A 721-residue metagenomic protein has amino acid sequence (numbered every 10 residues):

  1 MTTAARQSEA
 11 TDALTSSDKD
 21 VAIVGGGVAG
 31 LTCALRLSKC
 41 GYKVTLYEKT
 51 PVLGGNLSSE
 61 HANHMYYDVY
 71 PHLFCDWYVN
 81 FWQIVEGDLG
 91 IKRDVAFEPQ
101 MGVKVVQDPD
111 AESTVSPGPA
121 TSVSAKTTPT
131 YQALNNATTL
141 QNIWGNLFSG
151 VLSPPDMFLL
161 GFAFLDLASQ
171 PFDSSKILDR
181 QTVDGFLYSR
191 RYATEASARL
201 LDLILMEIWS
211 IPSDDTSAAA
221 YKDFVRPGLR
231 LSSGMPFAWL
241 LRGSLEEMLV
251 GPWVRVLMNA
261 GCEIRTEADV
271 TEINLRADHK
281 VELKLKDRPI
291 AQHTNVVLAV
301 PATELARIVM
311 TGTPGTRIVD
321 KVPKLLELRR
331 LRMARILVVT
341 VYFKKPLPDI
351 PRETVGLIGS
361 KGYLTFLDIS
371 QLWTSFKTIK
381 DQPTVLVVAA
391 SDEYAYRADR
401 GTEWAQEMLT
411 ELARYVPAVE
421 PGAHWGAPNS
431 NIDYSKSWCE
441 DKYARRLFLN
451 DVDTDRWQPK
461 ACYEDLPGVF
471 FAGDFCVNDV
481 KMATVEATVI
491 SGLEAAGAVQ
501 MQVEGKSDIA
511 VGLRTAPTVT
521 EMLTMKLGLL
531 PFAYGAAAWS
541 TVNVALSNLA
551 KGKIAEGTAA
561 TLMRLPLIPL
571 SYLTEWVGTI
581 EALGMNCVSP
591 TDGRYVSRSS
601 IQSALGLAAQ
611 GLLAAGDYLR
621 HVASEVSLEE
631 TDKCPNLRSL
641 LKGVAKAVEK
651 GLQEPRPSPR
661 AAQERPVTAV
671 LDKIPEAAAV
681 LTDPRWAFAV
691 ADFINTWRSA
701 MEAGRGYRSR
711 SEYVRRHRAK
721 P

Functional and structural regions predicted by a protein language model:
T2-D18: A short, basic/flexible loop-to-alpha-helix module at the beginning of a structural domain
T3, P117-A120, Y342, D349-D617 (+3 more regions): Conserved flavin/dinucleotide-binding core of flavoenzymes
K19-T45: N-terminal Rossmann-like FAD-binding beta1-loop-alpha1 element of flavoenzymes
K39-E60: Glycine-rich FAD pyrophosphate-binding loop
C40, A268-Y396, E411, Y415: Mid-domain catalytic core of redox enzymes that form a hydrophobic substrate pocket/lid adjacent to a catalytic redox
H64-A96: Conserved FAD-binding subdomain of flavin-dependent enzymes
E86, K92-K222, I509-G512, S600 (+1 more regions): Mobile amphipathic helical/loop "lid" adjacent to a hydrophobic cofactor/ligand pocket
R226-E282: Helical element adjacent to the flavin cofactor pocket in flavoenzyme catalytic cores
